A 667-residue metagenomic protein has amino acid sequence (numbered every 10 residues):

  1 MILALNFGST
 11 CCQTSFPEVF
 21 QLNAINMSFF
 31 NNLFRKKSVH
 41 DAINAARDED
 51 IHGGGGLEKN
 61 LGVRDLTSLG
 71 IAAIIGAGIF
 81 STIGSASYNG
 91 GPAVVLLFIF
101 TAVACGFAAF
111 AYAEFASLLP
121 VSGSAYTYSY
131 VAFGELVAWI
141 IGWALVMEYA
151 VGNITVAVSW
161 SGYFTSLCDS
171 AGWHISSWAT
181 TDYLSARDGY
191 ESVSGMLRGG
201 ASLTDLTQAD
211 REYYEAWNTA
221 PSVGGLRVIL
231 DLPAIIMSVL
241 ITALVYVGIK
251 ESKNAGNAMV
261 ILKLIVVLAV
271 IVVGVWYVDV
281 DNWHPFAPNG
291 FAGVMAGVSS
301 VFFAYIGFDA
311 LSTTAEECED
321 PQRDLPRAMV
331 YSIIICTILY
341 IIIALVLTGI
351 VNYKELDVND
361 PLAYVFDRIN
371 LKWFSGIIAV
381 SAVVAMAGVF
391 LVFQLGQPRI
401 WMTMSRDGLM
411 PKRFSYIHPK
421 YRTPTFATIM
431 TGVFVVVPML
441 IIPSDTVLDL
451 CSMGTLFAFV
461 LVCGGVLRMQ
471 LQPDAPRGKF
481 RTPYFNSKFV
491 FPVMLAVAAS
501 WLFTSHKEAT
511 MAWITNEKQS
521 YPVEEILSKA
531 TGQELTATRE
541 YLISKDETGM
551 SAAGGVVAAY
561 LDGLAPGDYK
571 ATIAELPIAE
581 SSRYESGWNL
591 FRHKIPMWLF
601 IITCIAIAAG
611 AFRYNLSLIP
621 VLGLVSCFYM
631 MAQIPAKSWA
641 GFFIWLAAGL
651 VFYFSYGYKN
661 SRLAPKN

Functional and structural regions predicted by a protein language model:
Q21-T82, Y88-P92, I99, C105-F110 (+2 more regions): Membrane-interface "cap" regions at the ends of multi-pass membrane proteins
S28-F30, S81-G195, E215, S332-I342 (+1 more regions): Extracellular loop-to-transmembrane helix junctions
R47-E58, D65, V94-V95, H174-I229 (+4 more regions): Helix-loop-helix junctions that connect adjacent transmembrane segments in multi-pass membrane transporters
F80, V121, A144-G162, S300 (+5 more regions): Membrane-helix boundary/coupling elements in multi-pass transport proteins
T127-Y128, G134, T165-Y183, G297 (+2 more regions): TM-loop-TM module centered on a large, flexible mid-protein loop between adjacent transmembrane helices in multi-pass
S161, L226-Y277, P288-F291, M329-I333 (+6 more regions): Membrane-interface loop-to-helix entry segments
G162-H174, I261-A287, A344-V351, F459-P476 (+1 more regions): Hydrophobic alpha-helical segments and their helix-loop junctions in multi-pass secondary transporters
L226-I229, I241, P288, F414-T423 (+1 more regions): C-terminal membrane-solvent junction of multi-pass transporters and transport-like membrane proteins
